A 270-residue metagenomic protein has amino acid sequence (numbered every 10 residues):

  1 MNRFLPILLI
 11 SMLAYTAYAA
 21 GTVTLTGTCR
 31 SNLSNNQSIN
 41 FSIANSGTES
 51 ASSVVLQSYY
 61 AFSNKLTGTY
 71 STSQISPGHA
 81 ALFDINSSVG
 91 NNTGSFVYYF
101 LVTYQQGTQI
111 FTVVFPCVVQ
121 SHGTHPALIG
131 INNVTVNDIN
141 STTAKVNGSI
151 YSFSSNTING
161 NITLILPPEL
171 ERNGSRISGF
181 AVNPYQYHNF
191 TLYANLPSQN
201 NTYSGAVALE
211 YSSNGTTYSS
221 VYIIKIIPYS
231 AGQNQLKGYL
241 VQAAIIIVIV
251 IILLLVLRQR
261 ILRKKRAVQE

Functional and structural regions predicted by a protein language model:
M1-L25, Q233-E270: Secretory targeting signatures
L25-R30, G68-T72, I131-T135, G174-S178: Surface-exposed, proline-enriched loop/turn segments that connect beta strands in immunoglobulin-like
T28-N36, I75-A80, T93, T108 (+2 more regions): Solvent-exposed, conformationally flexible loop/turn segments
I39-G47, V146-S152: Aromatic/hydrophobic beta-strand junction motif of beta-rich domains
V54-Y59, I162-I165: Hydrophobic beta-strand segments
Y60-N91, P168-S198: Intrinsically disordered, low-complexity Pro/Gly/Ser/Thr-rich segments with frequent PxxP/GP/PP motifs and embedded
N91-Y99, S198-G205: Short glycine/proline/serine/threonine-rich loop/turn segments at secondary-structure transition edges
P116-Q235: Membrane-proximal extracellular "stem/stalk" segments of glycoproteins immediately N-terminal to a transmembrane helix
